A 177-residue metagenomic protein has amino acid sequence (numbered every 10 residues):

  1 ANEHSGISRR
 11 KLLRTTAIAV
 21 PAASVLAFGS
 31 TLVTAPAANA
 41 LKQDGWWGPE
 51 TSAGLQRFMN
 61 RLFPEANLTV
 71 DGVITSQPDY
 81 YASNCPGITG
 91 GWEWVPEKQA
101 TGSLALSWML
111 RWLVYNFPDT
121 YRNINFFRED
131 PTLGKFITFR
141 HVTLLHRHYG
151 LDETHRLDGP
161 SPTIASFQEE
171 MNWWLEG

Functional and structural regions predicted by a protein language model:
A1-G177: Cell-envelope/ECM-targeting effectors and their regulatory/trafficking segments
